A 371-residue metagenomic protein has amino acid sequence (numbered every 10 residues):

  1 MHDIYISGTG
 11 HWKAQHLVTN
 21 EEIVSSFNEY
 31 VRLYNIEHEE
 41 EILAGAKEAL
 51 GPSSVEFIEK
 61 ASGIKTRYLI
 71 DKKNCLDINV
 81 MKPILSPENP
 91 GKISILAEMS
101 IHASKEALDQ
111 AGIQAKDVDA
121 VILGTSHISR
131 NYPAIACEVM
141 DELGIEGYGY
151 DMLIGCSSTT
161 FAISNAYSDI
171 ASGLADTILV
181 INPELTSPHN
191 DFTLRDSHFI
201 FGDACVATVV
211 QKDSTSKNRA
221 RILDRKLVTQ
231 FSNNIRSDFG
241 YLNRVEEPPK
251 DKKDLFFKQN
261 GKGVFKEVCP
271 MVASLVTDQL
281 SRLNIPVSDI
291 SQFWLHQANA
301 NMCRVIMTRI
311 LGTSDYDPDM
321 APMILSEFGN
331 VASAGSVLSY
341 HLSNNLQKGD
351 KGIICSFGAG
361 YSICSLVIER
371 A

Functional and structural regions predicted by a protein language model:
M1-I93, L194-K266, S274, F357 (+1 more regions): Condensing-enzyme catalytic core mediating Claisen C-C bond formation in acyl metabolism
I6, L50, S54-I58, S62-I154 (+1 more regions): Conserved beta-ketoacyl condensing-enzyme motif
S7, G124, L153, I178-E184 (+2 more regions): Short beta-strand segments
L17-V18, Y132-I135, I163-S164, H189-R195 (+2 more regions): Short acidic, glycine/serine/threonine-rich loops at helix termini
N89-E98, T125, S129, K258-C269 (+1 more regions): Short acidic-aromatic active-site loops that bind/stabilize oxyanions
I101, L108, H127-I128, D141-Y148 (+4 more regions): Claisen-condensing/thiolase-fold acyl-transfer catalytic domains that form or cleave C-C bonds in fatty acid
L174-C205: Flexible, glycine-rich active-site loops centered on histidine and acidic residues that chelate a metal or position
N182-P183, N190, Q230-D238, N299-M302: Acyl-CoA/ACP chain-elongation machinery
